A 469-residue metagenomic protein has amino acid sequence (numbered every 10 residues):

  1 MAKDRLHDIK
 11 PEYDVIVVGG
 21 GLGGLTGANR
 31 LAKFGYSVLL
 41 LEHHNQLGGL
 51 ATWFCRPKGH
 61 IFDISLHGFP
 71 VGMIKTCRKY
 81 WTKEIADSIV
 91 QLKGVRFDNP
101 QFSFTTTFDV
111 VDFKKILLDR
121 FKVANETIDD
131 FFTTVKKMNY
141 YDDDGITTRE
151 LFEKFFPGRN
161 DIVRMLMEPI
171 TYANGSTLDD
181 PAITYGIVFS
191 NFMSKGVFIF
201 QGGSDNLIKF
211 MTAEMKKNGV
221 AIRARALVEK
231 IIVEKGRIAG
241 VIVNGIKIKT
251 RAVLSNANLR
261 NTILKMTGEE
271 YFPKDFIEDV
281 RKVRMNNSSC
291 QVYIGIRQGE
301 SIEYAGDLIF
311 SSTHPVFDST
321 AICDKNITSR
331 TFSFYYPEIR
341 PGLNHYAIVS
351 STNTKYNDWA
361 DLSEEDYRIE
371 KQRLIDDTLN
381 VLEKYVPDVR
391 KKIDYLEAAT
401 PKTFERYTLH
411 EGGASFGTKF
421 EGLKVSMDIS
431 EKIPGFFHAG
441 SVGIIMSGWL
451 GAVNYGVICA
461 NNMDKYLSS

Functional and structural regions predicted by a protein language model:
K3-V123: N-terminal glycine-rich phosphate/pyrophosphate-binding loop and immediately adjacent elements
D98-K114, Y141-G145, M215-K217, I222 (+1 more regions): Feature captures the FAD/FMN-dependent oxidoreductase FAD-binding
P100-T184: Rossmann-like flavin
R164-A173, T177, P387-M446: A glycine-rich dinucleotide-binding beta-alpha-beta segment and adjacent secondary-structure elements that constitute
V188-I238, N244: Helical element adjacent to the flavin cofactor pocket in flavoenzyme catalytic cores
E229-L343: Mid-domain catalytic core of redox enzymes that form a hydrophobic substrate pocket/lid adjacent to a catalytic redox
R297-A399: C-terminal segments that line or cap access tunnels to active or ligand-binding sites in enzymes and enzyme-associated
S441-M463: A conserved FAD-binding loop/helix module that cradles the flavin
